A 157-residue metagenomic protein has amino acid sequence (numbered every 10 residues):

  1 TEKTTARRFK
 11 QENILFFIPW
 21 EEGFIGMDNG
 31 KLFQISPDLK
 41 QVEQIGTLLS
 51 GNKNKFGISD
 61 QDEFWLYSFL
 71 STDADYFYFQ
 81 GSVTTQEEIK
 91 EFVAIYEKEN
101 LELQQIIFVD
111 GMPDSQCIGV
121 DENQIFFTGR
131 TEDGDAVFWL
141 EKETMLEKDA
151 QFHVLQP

Functional and structural regions predicted by a protein language model:
T1-K10, K31-D60, E88-D110, D135-P157: Surface-exposed loop/turn elements that mediate protein-protein interactions on large endomembrane-trafficking
K3-T4, G46, Y67, S71 (+3 more regions): Intrinsically disordered/low-complexity terminal segments and short unstructured peptides
K10-E21, N52-S71, G111-E122, H153-P157: Repeated scaffold domains used in trafficking and secretory/extracellular systems, primarily beta-propellers
L15-D28, F33, S68, D75-Q86 (+2 more regions): Short beta-strand elements that form the blades of beta-propeller/WD-repeat-like and other beta-sheet-rich scaffold
L39-G46, L66-Y78: Conserved long hydrophobic alpha-helices within structured protein cores
